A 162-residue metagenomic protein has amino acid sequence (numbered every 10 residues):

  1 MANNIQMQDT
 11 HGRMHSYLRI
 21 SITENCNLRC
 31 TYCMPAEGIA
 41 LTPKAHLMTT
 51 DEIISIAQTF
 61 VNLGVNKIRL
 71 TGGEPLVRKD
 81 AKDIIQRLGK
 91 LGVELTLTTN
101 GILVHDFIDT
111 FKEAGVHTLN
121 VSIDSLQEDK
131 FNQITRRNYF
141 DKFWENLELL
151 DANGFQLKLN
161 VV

Functional and structural regions predicted by a protein language model:
N4-H11: A detector for short, charged/polar N-terminal pre-domain segments
Q8, A36, E128-F131: Generic secondary-structure boundary/loop-capping signal
H11-D51: Canonical Radical SAM [4Fe-4S] cluster-binding loop centered on the CxxxCxxC motif and its immediate flanking residues
E24, G72, T99: Conserved residues at beta->alpha junctions
E37, G72, I123: Residues that line or immediately flank small-molecule/substrate-binding pockets and catalytic motifs
K44, E74-P75: Glycine-rich, proline-tolerant flexible connector loops at the mouths of alpha/beta enzymes
T50-R69, V77-V162: Radical SAM/AdoMet-radical enzyme domain recognition
